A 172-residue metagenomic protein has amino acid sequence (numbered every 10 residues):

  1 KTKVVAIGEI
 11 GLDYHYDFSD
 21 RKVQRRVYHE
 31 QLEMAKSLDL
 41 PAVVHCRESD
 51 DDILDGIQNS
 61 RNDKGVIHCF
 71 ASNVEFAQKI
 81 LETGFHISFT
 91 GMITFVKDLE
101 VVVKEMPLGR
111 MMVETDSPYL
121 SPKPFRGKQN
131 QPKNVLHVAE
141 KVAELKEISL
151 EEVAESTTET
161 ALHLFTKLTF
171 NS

Functional and structural regions predicted by a protein language model:
K1-T83, E100-M106, R126-K133, E147-E151 (+1 more regions): Divalent metal-binding pocket/active-site signature
L12, I87, Y119: Active-site micro-motifs of SAM-dependent methyltransferase domains
M34, V135-S172: Mid-to-C-terminal alpha-helical segments outside catalytic/metal-binding sites
A71, G91-F95, S117-Y119: Short, acidic/turn-prone active-site loops that include or flank metal/cofactor- and phosphate-binding residues
H86-E100: Active-site glycine- and acidic-residue-rich loops that bind and position anionic ligands or nucleotide-like cofactors
G109-Q131: Short acidic/histidine-rich active-site segments
